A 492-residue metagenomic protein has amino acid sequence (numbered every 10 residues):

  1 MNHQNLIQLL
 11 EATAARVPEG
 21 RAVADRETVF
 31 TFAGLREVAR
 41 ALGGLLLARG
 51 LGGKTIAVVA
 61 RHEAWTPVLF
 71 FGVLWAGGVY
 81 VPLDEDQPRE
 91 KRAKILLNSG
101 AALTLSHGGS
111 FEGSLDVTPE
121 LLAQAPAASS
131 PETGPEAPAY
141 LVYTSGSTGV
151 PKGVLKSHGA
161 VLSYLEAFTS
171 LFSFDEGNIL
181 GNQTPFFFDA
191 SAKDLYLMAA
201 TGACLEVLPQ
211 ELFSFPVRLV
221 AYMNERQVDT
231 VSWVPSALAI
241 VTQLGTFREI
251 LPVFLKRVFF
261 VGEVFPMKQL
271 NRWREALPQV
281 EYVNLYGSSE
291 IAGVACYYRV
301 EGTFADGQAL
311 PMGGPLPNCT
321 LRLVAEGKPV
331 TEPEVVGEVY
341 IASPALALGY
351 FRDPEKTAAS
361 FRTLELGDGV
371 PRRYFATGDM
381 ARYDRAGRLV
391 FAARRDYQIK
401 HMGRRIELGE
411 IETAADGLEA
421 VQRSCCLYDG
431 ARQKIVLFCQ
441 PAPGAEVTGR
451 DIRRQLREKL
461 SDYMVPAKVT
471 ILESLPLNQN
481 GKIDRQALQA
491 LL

Functional and structural regions predicted by a protein language model:
M1-L103, H107-S110, T118-L141, S163 (+5 more regions): AMP-binding/adenylate-forming domain of the ANL superfamily
N5-I7, T104-P131, V161, E281-N284 (+1 more regions): AMP-dependent adenylate-forming
T28, A60-A64, G78-L97, G108-S110 (+4 more regions): ATP-dependent adenylate-forming carboxylate-activation enzymes
T31-A33, A139-E166: Conserved AMP-binding A3 loop
A60-E63, D84, F174, T184-S191 (+3 more regions): Conserved AMP-binding
P126-Y143, V150, F174-L180, F186: Conserved pre-ATP/AMP-binding loop-to-beta segment of ANL
K152-I179, D189-D229: Conserved AMP-binding/adenylation subdomain of ANL enzymes
A200-A203, V228-S232, T242-A309, T320: Gly/Ser/Thr-rich phosphate-binding loop
